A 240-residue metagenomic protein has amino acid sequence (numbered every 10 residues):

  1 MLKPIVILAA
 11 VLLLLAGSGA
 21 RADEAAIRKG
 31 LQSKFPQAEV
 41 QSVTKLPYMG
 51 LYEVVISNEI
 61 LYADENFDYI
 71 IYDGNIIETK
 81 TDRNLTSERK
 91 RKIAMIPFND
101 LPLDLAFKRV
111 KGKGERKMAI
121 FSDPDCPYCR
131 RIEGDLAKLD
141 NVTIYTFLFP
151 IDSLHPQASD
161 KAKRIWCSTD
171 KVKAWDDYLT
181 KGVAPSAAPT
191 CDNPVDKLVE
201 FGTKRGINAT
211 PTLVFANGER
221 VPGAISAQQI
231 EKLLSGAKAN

Functional and structural regions predicted by a protein language model:
L2-I5, G19-D160, D177-T180, A187-T210 (+1 more regions): Extracytoplasmic thiol/disulfide redox context detector
I7-A16: Bacterial N-terminal signal peptides
S57, A216-N217: Short strand-coil-strand connectors
S153, G218-E219: Short secondary-structure capping/turn micro-motifs that flank functional sites
K161-W175: Acidic, Ser/Thr-rich peripheral helices and adjacent loops at domain boundaries
S168-T169, K181-P185: Short loop/turn hinge sites at secondary-structure boundaries
P222-G223: Short, exposed beta-strand-loop hairpins at the edges of beta-sheets in extracellular/periplasmic proteins
